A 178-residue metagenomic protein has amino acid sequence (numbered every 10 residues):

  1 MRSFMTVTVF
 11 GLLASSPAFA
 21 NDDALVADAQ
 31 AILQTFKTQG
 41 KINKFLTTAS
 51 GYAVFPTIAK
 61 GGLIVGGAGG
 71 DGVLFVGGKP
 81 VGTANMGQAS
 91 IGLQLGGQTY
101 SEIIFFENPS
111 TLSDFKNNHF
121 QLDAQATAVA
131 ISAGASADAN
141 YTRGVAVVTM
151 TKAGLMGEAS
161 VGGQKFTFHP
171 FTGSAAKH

Functional and structural regions predicted by a protein language model:
M1-F4: Positively charged n-region of N-terminal signal peptides that target proteins for export
T6-S15: Bacterial N-terminal signal peptides
S16-A20: Sec/Tat signal peptide C-region and signal peptidase I cleavage site
N21-H178: Small-residue-enriched, tightly packed secondary-structure blocks
